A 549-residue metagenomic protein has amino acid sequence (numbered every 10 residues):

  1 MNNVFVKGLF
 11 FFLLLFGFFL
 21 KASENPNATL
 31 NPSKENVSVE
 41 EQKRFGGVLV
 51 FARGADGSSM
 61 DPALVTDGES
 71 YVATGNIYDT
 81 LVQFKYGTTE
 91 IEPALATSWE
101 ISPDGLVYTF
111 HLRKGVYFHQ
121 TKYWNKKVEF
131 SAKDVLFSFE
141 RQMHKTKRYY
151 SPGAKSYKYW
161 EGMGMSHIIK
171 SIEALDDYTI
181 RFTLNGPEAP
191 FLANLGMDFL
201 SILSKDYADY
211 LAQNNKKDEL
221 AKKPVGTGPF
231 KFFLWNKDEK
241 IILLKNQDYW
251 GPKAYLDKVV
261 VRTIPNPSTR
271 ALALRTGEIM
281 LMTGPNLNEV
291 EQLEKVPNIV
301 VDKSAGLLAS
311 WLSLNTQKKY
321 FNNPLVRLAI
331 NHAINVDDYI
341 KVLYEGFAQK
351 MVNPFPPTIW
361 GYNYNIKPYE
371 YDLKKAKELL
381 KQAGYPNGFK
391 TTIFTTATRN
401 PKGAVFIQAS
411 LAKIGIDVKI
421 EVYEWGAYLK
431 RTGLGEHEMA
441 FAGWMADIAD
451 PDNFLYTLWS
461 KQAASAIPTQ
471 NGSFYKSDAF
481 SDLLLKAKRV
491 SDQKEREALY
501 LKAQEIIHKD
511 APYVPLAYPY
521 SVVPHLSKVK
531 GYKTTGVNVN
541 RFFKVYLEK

Functional and structural regions predicted by a protein language model:
T29-S33, A189, N236, K245 (+3 more regions): Detector for C-terminal structural segments
V50, S131-F137, D177-T183, G228-P229 (+9 more regions): Alpha-helical secondary-structure segments
A52-D104, E140, K147, V225-T227: N-terminal lobe/hinge region of extracytoplasmic solute-binding protein
D56-Y71, L95, K122-K126, F191-S201 (+3 more regions): A structural "hinge/loop" feature
K85-Y86, S166-H167, D177-Y178, E188-A254 (+4 more regions): Gly/Pro-rich hinge or "lid" segments in bacterial periplasmic/extracellular proteins
T97-R148, R181, A273: Aromatic- and charge-enriched surface segment that lines or borders ligand/interaction sites
H111, M143-A208: Surface-exposed binding/hinge segments that line and control ligand-binding clefts or catalytic entry sites
N215-A221, L244-Q292, D417-K419: Ligand-site clamp/hinge motif
